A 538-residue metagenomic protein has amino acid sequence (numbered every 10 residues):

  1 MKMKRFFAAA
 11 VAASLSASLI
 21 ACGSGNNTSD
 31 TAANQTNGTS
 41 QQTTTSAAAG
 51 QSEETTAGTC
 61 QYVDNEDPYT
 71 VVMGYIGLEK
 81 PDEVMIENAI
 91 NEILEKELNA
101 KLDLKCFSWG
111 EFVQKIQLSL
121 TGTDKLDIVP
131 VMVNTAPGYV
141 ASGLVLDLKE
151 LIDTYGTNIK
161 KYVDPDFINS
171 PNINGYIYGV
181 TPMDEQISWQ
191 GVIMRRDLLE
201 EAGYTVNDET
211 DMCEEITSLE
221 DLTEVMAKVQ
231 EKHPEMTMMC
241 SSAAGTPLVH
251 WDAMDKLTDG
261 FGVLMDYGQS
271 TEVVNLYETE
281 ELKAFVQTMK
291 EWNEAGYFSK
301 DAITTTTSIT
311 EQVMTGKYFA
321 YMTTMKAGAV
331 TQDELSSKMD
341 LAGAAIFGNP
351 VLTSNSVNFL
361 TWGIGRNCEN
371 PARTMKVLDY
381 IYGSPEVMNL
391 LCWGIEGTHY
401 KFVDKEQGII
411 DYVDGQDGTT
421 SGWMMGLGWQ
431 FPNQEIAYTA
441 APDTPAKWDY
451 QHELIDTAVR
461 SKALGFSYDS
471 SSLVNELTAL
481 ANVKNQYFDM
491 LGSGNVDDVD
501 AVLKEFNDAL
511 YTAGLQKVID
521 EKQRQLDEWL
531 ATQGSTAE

Functional and structural regions predicted by a protein language model:
M1-A10: Bacterial Sec-dependent N-terminal signal peptides
A9-A10, L15, L19-E538: Extracytoplasmic/secretory soluble proteins
